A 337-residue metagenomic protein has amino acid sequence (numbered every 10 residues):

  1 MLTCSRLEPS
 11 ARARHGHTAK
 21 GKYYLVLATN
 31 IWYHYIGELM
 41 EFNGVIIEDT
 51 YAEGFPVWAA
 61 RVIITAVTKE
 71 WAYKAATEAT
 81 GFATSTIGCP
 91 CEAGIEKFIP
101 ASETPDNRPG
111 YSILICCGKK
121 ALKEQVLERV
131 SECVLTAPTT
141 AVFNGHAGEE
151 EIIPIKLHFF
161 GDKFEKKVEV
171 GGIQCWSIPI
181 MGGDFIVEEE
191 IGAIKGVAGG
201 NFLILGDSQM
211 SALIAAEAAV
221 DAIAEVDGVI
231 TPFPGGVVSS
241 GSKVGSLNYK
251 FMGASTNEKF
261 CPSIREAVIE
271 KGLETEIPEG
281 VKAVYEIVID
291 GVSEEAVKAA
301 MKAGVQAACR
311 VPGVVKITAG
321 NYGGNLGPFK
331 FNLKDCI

Functional and structural regions predicted by a protein language model:
A11, G16-T18: Short hydrophobic alpha-helical segments enriched in small aliphatic residues
M40-D49, E53-F98, I113, C117-K120 (+5 more regions): Conserved mixed alpha/beta catalytic, RNA-binding, or beta-rich assembly cores of soluble enzyme, regulatory
S102-Y111: Glycine-rich phosphate/pyrophosphate-binding loop regions near the starts of catalytic domains
